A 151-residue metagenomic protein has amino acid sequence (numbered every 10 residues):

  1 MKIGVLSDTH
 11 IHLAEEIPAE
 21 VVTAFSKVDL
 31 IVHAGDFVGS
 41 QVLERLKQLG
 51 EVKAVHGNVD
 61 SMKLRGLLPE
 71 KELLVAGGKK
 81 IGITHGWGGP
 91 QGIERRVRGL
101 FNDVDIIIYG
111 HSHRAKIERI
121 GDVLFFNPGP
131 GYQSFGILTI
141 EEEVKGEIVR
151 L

Functional and structural regions predicted by a protein language model:
M1-E51, D60-P69, G78, L151: N-terminal active-site segment of His-dependent metallophosphoesterases
K2, A54, L138-T139: N-terminal-biased segments
V5-S7, L30-D36, K53-N58, I83-H85 (+2 more regions): Active-site neighborhood of phospho(di)ester-bond hydrolases with catalytic His/Asp-centered motifs
L6, A76-G77, G99-D103, R119-L151: Binuclear metal-dependent phosphoesterase catalytic core
I11-A14, V38-V42, V59-R65, G88-I93 (+2 more regions): Active-site environment of divalent metal-dependent phosphoester hydrolases
A24-I31, K71, V104, L138 (+1 more regions): Residue-level detection of beta-strand scaffold positions
G50-V52, L68-E72, D122-F126: Active-site regions of enzymes building and remodeling cell-envelope glycoconjugates
L74-Y109: Mid-chain, well-packed structural core segment of small domains
